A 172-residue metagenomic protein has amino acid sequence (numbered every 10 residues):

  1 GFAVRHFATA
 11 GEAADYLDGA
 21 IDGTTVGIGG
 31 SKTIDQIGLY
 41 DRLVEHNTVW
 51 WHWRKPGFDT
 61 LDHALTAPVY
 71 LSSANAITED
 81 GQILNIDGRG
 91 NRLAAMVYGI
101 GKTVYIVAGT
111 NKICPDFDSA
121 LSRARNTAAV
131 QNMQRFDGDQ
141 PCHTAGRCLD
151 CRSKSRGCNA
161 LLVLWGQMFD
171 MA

Functional and structural regions predicted by a protein language model:
G1-L71: N-terminal active-site beta-alpha-beta segment that forms phosphate/nucleotide-binding and substrate-recognition loops
T66-A172: Conserved phosphate- and dinucleotide-binding cores of soluble alpha/beta proteins, encompassing both enzyme active
